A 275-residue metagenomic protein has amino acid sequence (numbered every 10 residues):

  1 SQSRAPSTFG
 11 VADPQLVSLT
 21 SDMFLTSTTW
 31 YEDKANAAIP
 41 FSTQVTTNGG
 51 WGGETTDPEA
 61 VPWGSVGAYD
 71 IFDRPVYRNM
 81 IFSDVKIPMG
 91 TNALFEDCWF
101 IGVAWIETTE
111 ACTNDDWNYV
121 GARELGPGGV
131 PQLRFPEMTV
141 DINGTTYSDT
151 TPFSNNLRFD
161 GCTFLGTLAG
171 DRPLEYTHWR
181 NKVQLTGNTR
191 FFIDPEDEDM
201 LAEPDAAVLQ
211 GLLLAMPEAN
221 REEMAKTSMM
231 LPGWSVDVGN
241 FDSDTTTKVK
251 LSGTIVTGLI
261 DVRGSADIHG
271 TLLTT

Functional and structural regions predicted by a protein language model:
Q2-G10, Q15-S21: Core solenoid repeat modules with strong leucine/isoleucine-rich periodicity, prominently canonical LRR arrays but also
T26-D33, A37-T275: Long, polar low-complexity repeats
